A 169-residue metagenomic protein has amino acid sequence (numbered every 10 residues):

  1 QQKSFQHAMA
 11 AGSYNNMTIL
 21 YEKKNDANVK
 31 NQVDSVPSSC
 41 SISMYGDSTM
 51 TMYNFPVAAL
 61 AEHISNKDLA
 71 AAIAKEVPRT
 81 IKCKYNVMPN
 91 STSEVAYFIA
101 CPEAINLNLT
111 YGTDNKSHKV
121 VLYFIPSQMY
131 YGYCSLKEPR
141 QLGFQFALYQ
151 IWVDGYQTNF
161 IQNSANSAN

Functional and structural regions predicted by a protein language model:
Q2-N169: First exposed extracellular module after export/assembly in secreted or surface-exposed proteins
